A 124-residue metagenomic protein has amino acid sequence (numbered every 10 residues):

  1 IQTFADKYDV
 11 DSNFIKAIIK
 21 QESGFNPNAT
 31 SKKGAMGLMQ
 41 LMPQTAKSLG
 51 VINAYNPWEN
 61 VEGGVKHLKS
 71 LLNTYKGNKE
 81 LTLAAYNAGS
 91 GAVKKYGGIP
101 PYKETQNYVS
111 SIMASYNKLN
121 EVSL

Functional and structural regions predicted by a protein language model:
I1-L124: Catalytic glycan-binding domains that act on GlcNAc-containing polysaccharides
